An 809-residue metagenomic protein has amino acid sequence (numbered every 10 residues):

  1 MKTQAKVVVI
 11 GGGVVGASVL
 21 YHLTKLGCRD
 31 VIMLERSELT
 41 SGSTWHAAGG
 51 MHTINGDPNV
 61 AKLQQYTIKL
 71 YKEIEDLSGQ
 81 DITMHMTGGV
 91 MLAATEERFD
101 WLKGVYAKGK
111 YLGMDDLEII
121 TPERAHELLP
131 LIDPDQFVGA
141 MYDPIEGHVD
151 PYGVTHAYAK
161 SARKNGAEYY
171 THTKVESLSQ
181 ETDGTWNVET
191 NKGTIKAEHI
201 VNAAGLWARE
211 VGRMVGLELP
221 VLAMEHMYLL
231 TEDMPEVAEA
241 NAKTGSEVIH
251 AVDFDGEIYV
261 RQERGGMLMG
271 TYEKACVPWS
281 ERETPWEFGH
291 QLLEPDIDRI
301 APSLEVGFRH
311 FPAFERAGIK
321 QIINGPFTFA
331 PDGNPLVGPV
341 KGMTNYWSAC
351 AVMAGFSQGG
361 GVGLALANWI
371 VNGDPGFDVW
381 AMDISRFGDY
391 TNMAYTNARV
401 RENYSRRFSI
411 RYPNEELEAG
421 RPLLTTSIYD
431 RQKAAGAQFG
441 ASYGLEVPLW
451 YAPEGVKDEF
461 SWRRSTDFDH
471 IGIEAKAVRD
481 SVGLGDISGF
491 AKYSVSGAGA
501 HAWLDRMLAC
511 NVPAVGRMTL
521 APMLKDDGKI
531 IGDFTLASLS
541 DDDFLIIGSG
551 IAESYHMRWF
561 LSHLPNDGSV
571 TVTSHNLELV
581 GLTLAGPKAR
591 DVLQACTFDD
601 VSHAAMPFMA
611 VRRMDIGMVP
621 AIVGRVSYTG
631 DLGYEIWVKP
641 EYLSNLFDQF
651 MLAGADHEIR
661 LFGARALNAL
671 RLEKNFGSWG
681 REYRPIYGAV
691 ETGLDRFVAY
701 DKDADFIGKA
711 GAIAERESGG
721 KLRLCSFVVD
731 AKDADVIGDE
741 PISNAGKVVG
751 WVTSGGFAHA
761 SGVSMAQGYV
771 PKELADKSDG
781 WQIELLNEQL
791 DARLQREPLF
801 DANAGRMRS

Functional and structural regions predicted by a protein language model:
K2-V15, I32: Beta1/beta-strand and adjacent pyrophosphate-binding region of the FAD-binding site in flavoprotein oxidoreductases
S18, S177-L293, P302-H310, N392-E416 (+3 more regions): Flavin-dependent oxidoreductases
T24-T44: Glycine-rich FAD pyrophosphate-binding loop
A48-T53, G89-M91, L217-A242, P302 (+4 more regions): Central beta-strand plus flanking loop segment that forms part of the substrate or channel wall within the catalytic
G49-L128, D255-V260, G265-L268, R401-P413 (+1 more regions): Dinucleotide-binding Rossmann-like beta1-alpha1 core, especially the glycine-rich loop that anchors the ADP
E73, A94-N165, Y170-T171, E176-G184 (+3 more regions): Flavin (FAD/FMN) cofactor-binding and adjacent substrate-gating region of FAD-dependent oxidoreductase domains
D255, R264, W286-L424: C-terminal catalytic lobe of FAD-dependent flavoproteins
F377-D378, M382-S809: Glycine/proline-enriched, intrinsically flexible loops and inter-domain linkers
